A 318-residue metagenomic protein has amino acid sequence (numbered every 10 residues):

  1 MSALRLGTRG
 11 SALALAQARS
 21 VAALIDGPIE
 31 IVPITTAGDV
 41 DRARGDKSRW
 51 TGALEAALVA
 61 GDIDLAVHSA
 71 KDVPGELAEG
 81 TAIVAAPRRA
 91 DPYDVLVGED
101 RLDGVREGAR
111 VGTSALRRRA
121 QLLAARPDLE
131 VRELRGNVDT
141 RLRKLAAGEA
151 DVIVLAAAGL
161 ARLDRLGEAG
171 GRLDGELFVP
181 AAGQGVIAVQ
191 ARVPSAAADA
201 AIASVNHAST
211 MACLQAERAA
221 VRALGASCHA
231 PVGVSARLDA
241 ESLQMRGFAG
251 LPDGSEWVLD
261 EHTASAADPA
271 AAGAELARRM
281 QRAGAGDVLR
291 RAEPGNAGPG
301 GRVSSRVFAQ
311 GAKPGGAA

Functional and structural regions predicted by a protein language model:
M1-T36, D41-K47, T51, A124-A318: Small-molecule-sensing regulatory modules
R5-G7, A66, V84, G112 (+1 more regions): Short, well-ordered beta-strand segments
D46-D94: N-terminal glycine-rich phosphate/adenylate-binding segment common to multiple enzyme folds
G61, E107, G148: Structured loop/turn residues at beta-strand edges in well-structured enzyme cores
H68-S69, V97, G112-S114, V154-A156 (+2 more regions): Short beta-strand segments
A70-K71, E79-L129: A conserved helix-loop-strand patch within extracytoplasmic ligand-binding domains of the periplasmic binding
E76, Q121, L163: Glycine/Thr-rich phosphate-binding loops of Rossmann-like dinucleotide-binding domains
